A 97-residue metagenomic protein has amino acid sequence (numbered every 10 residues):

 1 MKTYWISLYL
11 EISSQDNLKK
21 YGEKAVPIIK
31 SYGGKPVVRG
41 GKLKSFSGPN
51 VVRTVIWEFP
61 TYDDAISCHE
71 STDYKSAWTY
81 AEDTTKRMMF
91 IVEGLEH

Functional and structural regions predicted by a protein language model:
M1-T54, F59-E70, E93-H97: Short S/T/G/P-rich N-terminal loop/turn motif that feeds into the first structured element of a domain
A65-F90: C-terminal structural segments of small proteins and small subunits
